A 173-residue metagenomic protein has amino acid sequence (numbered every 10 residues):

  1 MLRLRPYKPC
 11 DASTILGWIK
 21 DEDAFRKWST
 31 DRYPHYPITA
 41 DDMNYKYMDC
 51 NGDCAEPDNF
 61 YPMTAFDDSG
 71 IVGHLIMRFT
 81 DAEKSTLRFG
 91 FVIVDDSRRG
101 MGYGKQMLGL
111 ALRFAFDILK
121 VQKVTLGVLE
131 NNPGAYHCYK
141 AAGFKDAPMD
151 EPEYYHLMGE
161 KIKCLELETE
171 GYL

Functional and structural regions predicted by a protein language model:
M1-R3: Extreme N-terminal starter segment of soluble prokaryotic enzymes
P6-A12, G17-S97, F114, E168-Y172: Acetyl-CoA-dependent GNAT
F60, K120-V121: Short, high-confidence coil segments that cap the C-terminus of an alpha-helix and link into the following beta-strand
L87, Q122-T125, L129-Y136, A141-A142 (+1 more regions): C-terminal "cap" of GNAT-fold acetyltransferases
V94, G100-F114, H137-A141: Conserved acetyl-CoA-binding loop-helix of GNAT-fold acetyltransferases
A115-L119: Hydrophobic pocket-lining residues that define ligand/cofactor binding sites across diverse proteins
